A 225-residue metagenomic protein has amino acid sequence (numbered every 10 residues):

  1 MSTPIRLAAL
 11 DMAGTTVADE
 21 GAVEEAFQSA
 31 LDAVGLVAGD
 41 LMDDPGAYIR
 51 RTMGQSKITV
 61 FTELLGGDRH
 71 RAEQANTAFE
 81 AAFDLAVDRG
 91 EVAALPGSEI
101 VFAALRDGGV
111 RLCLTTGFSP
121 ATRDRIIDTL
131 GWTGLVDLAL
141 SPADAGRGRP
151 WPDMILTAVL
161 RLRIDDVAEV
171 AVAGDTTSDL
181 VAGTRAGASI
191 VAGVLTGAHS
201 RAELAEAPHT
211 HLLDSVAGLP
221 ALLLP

Functional and structural regions predicted by a protein language model:
M1-R6, S119-P120, D124-P225: Asp-based, Mg2+/Mn2+-dependent phosphohydrolase catalytic module
T3-I100: N-terminal helical cap/lid subdomain that shapes the substrate entry/recognition surface in HAD-like hydrolases
T16, G46, R89-G90, R111-L112 (+2 more regions): A generic structural signal for short
A18, L114-T116, G193: Hydrophobic residues in well-ordered beta-strands that form the structural core
S29, E63, A104, T157 (+1 more regions): Alpha-helical scaffold segments in soluble metabolic enzymes
D32-A38, D68-H70, D107-G108, G131-L135 (+1 more regions): Short helix-capping segments at alpha-helix termini
L85-L114, P120-D124, P152: Short, acidic loop-to-helix structural element flanking the phosphoryl-transfer center in phosphate-processing enzymes
